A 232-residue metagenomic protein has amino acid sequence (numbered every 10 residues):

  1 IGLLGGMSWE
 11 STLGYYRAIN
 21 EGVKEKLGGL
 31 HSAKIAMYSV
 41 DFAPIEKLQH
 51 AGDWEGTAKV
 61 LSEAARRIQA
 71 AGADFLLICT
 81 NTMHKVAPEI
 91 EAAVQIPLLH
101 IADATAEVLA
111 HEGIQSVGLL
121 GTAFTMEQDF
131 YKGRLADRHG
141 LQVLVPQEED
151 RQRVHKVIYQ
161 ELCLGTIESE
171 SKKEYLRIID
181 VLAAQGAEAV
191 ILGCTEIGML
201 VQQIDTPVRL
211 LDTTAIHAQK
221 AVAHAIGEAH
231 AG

Functional and structural regions predicted by a protein language model:
I1-G232: Non-catalytic structural scaffold of enzyme domains
